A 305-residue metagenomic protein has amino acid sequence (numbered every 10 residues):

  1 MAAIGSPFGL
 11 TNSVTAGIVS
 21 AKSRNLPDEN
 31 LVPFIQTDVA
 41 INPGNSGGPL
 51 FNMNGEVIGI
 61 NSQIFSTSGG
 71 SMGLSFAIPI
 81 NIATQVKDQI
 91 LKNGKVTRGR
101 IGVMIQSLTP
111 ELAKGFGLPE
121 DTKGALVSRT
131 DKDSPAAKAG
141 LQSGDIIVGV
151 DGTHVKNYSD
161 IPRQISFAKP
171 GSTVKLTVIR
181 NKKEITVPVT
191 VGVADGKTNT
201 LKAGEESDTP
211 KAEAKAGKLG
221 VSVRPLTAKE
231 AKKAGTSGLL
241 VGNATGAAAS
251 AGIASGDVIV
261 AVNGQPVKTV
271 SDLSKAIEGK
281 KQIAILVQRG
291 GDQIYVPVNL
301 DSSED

Functional and structural regions predicted by a protein language model:
M1-A3, V174: A short, hydrophobic beta-strand micro-motif
A2, I58, D292-I294: Residue-level marker of intrinsically disordered, low-complexity segments enriched for small/polar residues
I4-I18, S23-G47, N52-G94, R98 (+2 more regions): Active-site loop architecture of trypsin-fold serine endopeptidases
Q85-D305: C-terminal recognition in membrane/secretory proteostasis and scaffolding
